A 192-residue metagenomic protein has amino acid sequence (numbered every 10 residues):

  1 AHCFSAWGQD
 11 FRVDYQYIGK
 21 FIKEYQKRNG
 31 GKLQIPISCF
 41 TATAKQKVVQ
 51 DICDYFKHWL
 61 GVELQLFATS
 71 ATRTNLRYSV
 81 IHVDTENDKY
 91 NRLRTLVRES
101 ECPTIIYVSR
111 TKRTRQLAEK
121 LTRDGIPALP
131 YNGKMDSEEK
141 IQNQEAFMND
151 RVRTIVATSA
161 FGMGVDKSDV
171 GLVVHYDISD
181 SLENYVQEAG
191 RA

Functional and structural regions predicted by a protein language model:
A1-A192: Helicase motor core with emphasis on the C-terminal RecA-like subdomain
